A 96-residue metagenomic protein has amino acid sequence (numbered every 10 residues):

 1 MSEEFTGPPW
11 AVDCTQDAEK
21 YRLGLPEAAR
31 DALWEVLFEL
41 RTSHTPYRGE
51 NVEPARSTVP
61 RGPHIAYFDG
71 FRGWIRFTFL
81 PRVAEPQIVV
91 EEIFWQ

Functional and structural regions predicted by a protein language model:
M1-G73, L80-Q96: Basic, Lys/Arg-enriched alpha-helical interface segments
